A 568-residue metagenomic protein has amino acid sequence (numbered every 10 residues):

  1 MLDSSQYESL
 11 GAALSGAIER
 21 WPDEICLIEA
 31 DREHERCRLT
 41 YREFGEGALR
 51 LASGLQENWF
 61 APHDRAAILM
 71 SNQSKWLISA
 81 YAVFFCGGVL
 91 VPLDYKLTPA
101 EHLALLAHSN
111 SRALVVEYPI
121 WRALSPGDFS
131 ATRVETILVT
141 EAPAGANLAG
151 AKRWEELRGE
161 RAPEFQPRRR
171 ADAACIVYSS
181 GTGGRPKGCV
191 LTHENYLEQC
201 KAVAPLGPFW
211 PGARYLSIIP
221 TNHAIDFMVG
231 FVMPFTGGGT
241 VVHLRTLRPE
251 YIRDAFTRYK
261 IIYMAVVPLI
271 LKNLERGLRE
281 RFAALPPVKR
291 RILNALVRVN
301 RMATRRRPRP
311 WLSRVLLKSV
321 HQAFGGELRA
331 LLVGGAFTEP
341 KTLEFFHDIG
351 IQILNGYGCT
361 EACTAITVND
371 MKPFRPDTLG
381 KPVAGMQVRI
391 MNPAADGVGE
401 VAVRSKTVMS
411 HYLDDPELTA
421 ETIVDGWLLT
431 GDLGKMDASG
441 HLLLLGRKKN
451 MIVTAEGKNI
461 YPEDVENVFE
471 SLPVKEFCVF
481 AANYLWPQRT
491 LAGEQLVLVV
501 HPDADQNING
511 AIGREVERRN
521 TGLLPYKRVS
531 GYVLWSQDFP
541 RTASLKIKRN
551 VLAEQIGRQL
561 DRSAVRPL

Functional and structural regions predicted by a protein language model:
Q6, C26-Q73, L77-Y81, T98-L103 (+3 more regions): Conserved AMP-binding/adenylate-forming core of the ANL superfamily
P22-I25, G159-Y178, R185, P208-R214: Conserved pre-ATP/AMP-binding loop-to-beta segment of ANL
E33, R122-R170, L278-S319, S536: ANL superfamily adenylate-forming
E57-N58, F85-E156, E494, P502-A504: Structural core segment of the AMP-binding/adenylate-forming
L97, L114-V116, S405, S410-H411 (+1 more regions): AMP-binding/adenylate-forming catalytic core of the ANL superfamily
L197-R214, T221-R314: Conserved AMP-binding/adenylation subdomain of ANL enzymes
M264, T304, P308, L312-L442 (+4 more regions): Conserved AMP-binding/adenylate-forming
F480-N483, E517-L568: Conserved C-terminal "lid"/linker of ANL adenylate-forming enzymes
